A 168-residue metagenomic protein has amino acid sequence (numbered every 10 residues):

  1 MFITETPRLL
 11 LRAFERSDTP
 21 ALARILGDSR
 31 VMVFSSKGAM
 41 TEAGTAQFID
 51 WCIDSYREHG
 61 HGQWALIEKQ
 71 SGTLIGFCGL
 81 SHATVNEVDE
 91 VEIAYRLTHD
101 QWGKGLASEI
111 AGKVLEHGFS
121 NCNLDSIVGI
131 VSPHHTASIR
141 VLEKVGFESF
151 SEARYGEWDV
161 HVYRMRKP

Functional and structural regions predicted by a protein language model:
M1-V33, D50, Q63, I67-P168: Acyl-donor (CoA/ACP) binding surface of acyl/acetyltransferases
M32-M40: A short gly/proline-enriched turn/hairpin at secondary-structure junctions
T41-G60: Active-site rim helix/loop that mediates acceptor-substrate recognition in acyltransferases
